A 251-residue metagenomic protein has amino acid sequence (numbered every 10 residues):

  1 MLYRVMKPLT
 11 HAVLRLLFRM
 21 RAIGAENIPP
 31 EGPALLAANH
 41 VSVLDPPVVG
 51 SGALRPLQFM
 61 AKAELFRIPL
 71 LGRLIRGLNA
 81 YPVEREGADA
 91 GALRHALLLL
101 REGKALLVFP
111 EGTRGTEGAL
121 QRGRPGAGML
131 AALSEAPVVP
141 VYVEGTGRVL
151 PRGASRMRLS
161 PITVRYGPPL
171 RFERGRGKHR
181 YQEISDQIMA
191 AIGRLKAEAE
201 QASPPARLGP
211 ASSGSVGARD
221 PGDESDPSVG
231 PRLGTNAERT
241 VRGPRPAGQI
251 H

Functional and structural regions predicted by a protein language model:
L2-P8, R15-L16, I28-G87, H95: Catalytic core of membrane glycerolipid acyltransferases/transacylases, capturing the structured, soluble-facing
L2-V5, G91-H251: Non-catalytic C-terminal accessory region of glycerolipid acyltransferases and related lyso-lipid remodeling enzymes
V13-R15, I75, L99, L130-A131: A generic structural signal for well-ordered alpha-helical segments
R15-I23, G147-R148: Short gly/ser/thr-rich secondary-structure transition/capping motifs
F18, P33, A80, A105 (+1 more regions): Generic structural signal for secondary-structure transition and capping sites
M20-A22, A80, V164: Generic structural signal for residues in well-ordered beta-strands
I23, A37, E84, F109 (+1 more regions): Residue-level detector of conserved, well-ordered beta-strand and adjacent loop positions that form binding/recognition
I23-E31, A206-P210: Short secondary-structure junction/hinge motifs that connect adjacent elements
